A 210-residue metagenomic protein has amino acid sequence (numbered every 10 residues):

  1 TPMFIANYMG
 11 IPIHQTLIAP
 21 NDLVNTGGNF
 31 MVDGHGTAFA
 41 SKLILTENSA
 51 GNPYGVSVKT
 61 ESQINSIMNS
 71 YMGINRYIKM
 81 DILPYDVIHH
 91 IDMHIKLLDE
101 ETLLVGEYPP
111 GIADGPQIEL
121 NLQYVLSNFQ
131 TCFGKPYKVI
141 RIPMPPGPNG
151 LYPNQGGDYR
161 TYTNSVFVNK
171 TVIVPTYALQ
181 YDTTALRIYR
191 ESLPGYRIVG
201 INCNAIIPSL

Functional and structural regions predicted by a protein language model:
T1-L210: The feature marks the mature, well-folded catalytic cores of soluble enzymes
